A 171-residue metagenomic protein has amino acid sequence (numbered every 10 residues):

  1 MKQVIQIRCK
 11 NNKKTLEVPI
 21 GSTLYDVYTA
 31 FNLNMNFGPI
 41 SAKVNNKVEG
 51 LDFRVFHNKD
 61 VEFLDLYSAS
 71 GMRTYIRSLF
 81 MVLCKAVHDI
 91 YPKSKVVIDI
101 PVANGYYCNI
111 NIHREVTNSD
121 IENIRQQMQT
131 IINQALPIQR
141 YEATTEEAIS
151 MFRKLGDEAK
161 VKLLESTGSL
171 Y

Functional and structural regions predicted by a protein language model:
M1-F80, C84-V102, H113, N123-T130: Ubiquitin-like/PB1-type beta-grasp interaction modules and other compact soluble beta-rich domains
V102, N111-Y171: Non-catalytic interaction/regulatory segments
